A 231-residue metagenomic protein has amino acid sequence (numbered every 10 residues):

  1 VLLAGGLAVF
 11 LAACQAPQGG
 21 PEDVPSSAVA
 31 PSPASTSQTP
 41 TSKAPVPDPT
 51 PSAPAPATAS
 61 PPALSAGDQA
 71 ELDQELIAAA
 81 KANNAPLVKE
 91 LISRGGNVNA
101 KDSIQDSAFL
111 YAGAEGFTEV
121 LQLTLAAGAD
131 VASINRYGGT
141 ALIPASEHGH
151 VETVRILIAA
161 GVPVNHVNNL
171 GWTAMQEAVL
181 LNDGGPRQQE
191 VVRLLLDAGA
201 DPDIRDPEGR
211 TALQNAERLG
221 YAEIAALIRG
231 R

Functional and structural regions predicted by a protein language model:
L11-A13: C-terminal motif of bacterial Sec signal peptides marking the signal peptidase cleavage site
Q15-P17: Bacterial signal peptide processing site
A78-N83, Y111-F117, P144-H150, E177-Q188 (+1 more regions): Ankyrin repeat A-helix N-terminal signature
N84-I92, F117-A126, H150-I158, G184-L196 (+1 more regions): Ankyrin repeat structural motif
L196, D201-R231: Leucine-rich solenoid repeat scaffolds
